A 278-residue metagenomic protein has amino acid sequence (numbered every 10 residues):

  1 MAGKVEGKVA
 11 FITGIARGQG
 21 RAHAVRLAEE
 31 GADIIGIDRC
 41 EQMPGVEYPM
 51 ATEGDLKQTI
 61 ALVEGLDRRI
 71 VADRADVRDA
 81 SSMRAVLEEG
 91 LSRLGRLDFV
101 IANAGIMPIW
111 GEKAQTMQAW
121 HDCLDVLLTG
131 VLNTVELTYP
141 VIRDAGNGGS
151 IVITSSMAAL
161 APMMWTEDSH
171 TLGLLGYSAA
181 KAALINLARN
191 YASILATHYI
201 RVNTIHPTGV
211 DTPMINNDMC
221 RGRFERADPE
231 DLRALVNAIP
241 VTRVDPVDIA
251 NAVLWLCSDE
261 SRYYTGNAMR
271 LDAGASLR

Functional and structural regions predicted by a protein language model:
A2-L94, M107-G111, Q118-A119, C220-F224: Short-chain dehydrogenase/reductase
G111-L124, W165, R233-L235: Substrate-binding pocket helix/loop in short-chain dehydrogenase/reductase
V135-E136, R189: A short, exposed helix-loop element centered on a Lys and neighboring polar residues
R143, V152-A183, A188-T197, G209-V210: Catalytic loop of short-chain dehydrogenase/reductase
A196-R201, Y264-G266: Short, small/polar-rich loop/turn modules that mediate ligand/substrate recognition or access, typified
R226, N237-I249: A conserved structural motif in NAD(P)-dependent oxidoreductases
V253-L254, D259, T265-R278: Short C-terminal tail/terminal secondary-structure segment of NAD(P)H-dependent dehydrogenase/reductase domains
